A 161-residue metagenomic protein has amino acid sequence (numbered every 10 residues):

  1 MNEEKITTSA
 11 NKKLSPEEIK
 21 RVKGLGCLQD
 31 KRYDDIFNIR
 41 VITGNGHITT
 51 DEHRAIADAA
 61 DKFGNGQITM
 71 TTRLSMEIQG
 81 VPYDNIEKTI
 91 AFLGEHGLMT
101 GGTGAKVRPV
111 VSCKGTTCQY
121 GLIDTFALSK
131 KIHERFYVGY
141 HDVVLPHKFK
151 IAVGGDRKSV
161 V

Functional and structural regions predicted by a protein language model:
N2-D34: Intrinsically disordered, low-complexity polar/charged tails and linkers
T8-L14, F37-V161: Small-residue-enriched alpha-helical segments and adjacent helix-cap loops that form tight helix-helix packing
